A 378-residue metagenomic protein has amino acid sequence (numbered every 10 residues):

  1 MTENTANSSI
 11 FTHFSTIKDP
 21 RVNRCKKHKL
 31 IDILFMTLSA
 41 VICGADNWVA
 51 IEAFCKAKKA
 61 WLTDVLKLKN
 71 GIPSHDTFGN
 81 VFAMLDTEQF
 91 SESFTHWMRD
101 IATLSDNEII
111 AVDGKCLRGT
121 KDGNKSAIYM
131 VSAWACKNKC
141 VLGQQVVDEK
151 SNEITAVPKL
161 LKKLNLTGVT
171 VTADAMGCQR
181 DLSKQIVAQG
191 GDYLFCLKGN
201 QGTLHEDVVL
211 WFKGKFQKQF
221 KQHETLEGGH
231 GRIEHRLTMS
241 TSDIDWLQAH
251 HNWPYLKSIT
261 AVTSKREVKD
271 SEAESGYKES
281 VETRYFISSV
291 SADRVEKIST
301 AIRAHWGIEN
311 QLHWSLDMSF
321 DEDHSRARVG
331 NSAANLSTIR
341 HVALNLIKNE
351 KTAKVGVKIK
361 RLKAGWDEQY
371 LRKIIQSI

Functional and structural regions predicted by a protein language model:
M1-T16, R24, L85-E88, H250-P254 (+4 more regions): Charged, often Cys/His-bearing segments associated with DNA-binding zinc-finger transcription factors
E3, I51, A292-R326: Short amphipathic alpha-helical "interface-anchor" segments enriched in bulky aromatics
S9, F14, N23-A173, C178-D181: Conserved, well-structured functional cores that handle cations and Mg-NTP chemistry
I17, K58, K221, S315-I378: A short, flexible helix-boundary coil/loop motif
N23-I33, G276-Y277, A327-N335: Structural motif
S183-G191, K213: Short, surface-exposed basic-aromatic patches at helix termini and helix-loop junctions that form
D192-L197: Short hydrophobic alpha-helical runs that function as membrane-insertion/retention elements
K198-A304: An anionic, glycine-rich sequence signature occurring as long contiguous blocks
